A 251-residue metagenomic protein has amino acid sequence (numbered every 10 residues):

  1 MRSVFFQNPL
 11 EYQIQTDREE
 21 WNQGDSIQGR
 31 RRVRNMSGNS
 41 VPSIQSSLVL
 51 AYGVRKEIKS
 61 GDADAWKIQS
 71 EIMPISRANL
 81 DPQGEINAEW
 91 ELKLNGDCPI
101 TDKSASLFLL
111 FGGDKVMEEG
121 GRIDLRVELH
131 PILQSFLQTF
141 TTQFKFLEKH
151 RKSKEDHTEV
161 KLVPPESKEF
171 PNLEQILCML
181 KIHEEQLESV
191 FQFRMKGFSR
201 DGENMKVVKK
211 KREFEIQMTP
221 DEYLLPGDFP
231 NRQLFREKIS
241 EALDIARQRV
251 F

Functional and structural regions predicted by a protein language model:
M1-F251: Terminal, compositionally biased non-globular sequences in eukaryotic proteins
